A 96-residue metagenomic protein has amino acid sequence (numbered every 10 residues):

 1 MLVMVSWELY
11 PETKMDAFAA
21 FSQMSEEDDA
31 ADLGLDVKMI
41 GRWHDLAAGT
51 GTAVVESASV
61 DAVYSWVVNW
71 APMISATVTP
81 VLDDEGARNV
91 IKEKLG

Functional and structural regions predicted by a protein language model:
M1-G96: Conserved, structured core segments of small domains
